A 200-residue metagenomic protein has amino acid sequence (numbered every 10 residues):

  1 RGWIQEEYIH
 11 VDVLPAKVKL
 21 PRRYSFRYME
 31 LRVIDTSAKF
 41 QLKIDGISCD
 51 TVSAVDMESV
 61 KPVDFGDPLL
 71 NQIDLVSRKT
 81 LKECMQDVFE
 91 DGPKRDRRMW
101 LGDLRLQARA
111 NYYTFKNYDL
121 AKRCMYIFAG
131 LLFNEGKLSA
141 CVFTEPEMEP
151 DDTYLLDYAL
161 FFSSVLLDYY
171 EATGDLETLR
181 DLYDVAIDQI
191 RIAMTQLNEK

Functional and structural regions predicted by a protein language model:
R1-D91, D103, D119-C124, S139-P146 (+3 more regions): Extracellular/oxidizing-compartment recognition motifs
R1-W3, Y118-K200: Helix-terminus loop motifs that line ligand-binding clefts
K19, R97, Y169: Short, flexible active-site loop motifs that bind/organize anionic cofactors or intermediates
Y24, R95-R105, K116, T153-F161 (+1 more regions): Aromatic- and histidine-enriched alpha-helix N-cap/loop-to-helix transition segments that scaffold the rims
